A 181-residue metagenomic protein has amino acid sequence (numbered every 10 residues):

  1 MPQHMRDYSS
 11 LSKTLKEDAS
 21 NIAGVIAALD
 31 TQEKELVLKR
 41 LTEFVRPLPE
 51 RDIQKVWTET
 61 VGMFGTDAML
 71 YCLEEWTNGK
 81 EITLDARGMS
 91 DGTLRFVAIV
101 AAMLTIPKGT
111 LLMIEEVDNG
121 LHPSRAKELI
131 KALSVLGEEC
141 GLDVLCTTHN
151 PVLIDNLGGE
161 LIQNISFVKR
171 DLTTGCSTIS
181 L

Functional and structural regions predicted by a protein language model:
M1-P107: Phosphate-coordinating catalytic segments in nucleotide- and nucleic-acid-processing enzymes
F44-L48, G120, L136: Generic, well-ordered alpha-helical scaffold segments in large soluble proteins
S90-T93, A126, N150: Alpha-helical structural signal
T110-L111: The start of beta-strands in P-loop NTPase/AAA+ ATPase cores
E115-E116: Walker B catalytic acidic pair
N119-G120, G141: Intrinsically disordered, low-complexity Ser/Thr/Pro-rich tracts
E128-L181: C-terminal lobe/lid and adjacent interdomain/linker elements of RecA-like ASCE P-loop ATPase modules
